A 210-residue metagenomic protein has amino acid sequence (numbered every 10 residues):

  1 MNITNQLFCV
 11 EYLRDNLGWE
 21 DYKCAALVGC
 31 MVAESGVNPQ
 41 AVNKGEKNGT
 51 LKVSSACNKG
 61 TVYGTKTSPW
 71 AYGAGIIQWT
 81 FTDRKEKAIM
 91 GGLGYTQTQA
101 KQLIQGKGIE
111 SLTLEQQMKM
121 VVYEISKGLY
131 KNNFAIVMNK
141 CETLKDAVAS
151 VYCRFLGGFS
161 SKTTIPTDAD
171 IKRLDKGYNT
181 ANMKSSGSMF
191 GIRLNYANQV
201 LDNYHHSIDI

Functional and structural regions predicted by a protein language model:
N2-F8, N16, V32-T143: Peptidoglycan-targeting cell-wall enzymes and recognition modules
I3-Q6, C24, L194: Short alpha-helical patches at coil-to-helix transitions and adjacent helical residues in well-structured domains
F8-E11, V28-V32, A149-C153: Contiguous, well-ordered alpha-helical segments that form the cores/surfaces of helical PPI scaffolds
L17, A25: Catalytic phosphate/metal-binding cores of nucleic-acid and nucleotide-processing enzymes, i.e., regions that mediate
K85-I210: Non-catalytic cell-wall polysaccharide-engagement segments
